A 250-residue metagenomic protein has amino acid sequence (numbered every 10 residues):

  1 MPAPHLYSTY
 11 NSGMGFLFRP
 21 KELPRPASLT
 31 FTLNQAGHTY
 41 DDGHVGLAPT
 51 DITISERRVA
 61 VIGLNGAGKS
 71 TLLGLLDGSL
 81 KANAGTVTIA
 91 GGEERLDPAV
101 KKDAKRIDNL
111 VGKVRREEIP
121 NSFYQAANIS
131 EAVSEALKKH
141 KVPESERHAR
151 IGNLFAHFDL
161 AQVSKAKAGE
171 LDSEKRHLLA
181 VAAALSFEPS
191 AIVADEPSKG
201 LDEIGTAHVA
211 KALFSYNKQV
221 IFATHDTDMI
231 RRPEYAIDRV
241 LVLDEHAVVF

Functional and structural regions predicted by a protein language model:
D77: Helix-to-loop junction immediately C-terminal to a conserved catalytic motif
T86-R106: ABC ATPase NBD Q-loop/coupling interface
E117, Q125-K139: Q-loop/switch helix immediately C-terminal to the Walker
E146-V163: Conserved ABC ATPase "signature" region
K167-L171: Conserved ABC ATPase signature
V181: Hydrophobic anchor residue at the start of the ABC signature
I192-E196: Catalytic Walker B motif of ABC-type/P-loop ATPase nucleotide-binding domains
